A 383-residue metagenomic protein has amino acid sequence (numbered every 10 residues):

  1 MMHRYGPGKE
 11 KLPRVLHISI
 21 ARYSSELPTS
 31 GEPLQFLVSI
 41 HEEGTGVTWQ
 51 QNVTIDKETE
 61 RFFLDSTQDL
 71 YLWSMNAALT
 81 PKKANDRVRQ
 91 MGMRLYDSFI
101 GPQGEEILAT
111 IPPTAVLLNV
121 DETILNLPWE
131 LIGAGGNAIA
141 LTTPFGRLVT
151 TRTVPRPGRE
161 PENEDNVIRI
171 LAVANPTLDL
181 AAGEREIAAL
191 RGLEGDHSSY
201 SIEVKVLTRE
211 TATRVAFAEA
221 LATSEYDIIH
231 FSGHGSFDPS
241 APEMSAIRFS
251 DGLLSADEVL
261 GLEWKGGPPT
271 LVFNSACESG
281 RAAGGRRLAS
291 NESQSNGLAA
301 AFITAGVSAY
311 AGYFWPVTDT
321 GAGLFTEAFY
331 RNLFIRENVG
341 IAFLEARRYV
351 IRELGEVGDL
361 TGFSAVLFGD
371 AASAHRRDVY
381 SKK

Functional and structural regions predicted by a protein language model:
M1-S232, F237-A241: Domain-scale, conserved, charged regions that form catalytic cores and adjacent regulatory/interaction surfaces
R87, M91, A182, S255 (+2 more regions): Soluble or luminal CAZymes and related metallo-dependent hydrolases
W129-E130, A181-E184, A283-R286, A322 (+1 more regions): Short conserved micro-motifs at the rims of enzyme active sites and ligand-binding pockets
T143-R159, N163, P176, I228-R331: Catalytic cores of nucleophile-dependent amide-cleaving enzymes
V149-T153, E219, D251-P268, T320 (+1 more regions): Caspase-like cysteine protease fold
E184, T211, V215, E292 (+3 more regions): Conserved structured core elements
L190, E194-H197, F302, F329 (+1 more regions): Hydrophobic alpha-helical packing residues
S198-S201, G306, R336: Glycine-centered loop/turn motif at secondary-structure junctions
